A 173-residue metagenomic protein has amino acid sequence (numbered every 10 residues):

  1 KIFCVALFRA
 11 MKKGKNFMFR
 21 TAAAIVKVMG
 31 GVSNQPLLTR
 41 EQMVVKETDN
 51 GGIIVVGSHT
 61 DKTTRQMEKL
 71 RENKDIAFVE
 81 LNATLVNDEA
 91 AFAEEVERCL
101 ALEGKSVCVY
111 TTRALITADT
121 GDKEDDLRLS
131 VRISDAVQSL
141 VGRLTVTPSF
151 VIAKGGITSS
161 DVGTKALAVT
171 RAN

Functional and structural regions predicted by a protein language model:
K1-N173: Active-site catalytic microenvironments in core metabolic enzymes, especially phosphate/sugar-handling
